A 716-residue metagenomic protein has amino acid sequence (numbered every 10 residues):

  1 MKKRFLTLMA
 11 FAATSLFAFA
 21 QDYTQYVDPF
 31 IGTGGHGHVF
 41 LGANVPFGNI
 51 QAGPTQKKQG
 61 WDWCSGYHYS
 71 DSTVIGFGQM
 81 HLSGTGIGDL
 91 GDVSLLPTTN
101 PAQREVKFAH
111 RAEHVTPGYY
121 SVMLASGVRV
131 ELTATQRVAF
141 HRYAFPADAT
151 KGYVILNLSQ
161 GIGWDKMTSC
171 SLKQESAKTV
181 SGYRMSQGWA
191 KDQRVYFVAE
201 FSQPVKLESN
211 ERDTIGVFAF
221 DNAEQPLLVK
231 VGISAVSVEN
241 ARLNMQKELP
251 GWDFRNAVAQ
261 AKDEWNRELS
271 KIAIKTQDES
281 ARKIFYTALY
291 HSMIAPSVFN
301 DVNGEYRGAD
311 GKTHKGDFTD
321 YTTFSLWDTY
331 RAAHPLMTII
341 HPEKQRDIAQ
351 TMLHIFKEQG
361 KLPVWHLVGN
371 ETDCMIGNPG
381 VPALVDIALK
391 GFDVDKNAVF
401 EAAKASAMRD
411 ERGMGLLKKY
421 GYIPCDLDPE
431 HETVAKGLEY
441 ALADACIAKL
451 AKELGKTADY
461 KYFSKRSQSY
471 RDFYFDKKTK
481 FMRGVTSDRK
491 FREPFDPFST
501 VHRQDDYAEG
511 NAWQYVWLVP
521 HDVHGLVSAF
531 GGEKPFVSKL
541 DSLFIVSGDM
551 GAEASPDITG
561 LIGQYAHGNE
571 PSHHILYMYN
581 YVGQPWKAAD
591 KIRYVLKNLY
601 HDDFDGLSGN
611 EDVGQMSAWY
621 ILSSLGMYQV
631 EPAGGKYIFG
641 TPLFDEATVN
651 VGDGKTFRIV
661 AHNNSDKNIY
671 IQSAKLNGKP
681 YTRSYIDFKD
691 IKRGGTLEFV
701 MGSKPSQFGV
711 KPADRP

Functional and structural regions predicted by a protein language model:
M1-Q21: Bacterial Sec-dependent N-terminal signal peptides
Q21-P382, D386-L438, C446, A451-D472 (+8 more regions): Accessory carbohydrate-recognition regions in carbohydrate-active enzymes
A443: ATP-dependent phospho-/nucleotidyl transfer catalytic cores
M482: Conserved nucleotide-state-sensing and coupling region of NTP-binding domains
Y670: Extracellular attachment/recognition segments
